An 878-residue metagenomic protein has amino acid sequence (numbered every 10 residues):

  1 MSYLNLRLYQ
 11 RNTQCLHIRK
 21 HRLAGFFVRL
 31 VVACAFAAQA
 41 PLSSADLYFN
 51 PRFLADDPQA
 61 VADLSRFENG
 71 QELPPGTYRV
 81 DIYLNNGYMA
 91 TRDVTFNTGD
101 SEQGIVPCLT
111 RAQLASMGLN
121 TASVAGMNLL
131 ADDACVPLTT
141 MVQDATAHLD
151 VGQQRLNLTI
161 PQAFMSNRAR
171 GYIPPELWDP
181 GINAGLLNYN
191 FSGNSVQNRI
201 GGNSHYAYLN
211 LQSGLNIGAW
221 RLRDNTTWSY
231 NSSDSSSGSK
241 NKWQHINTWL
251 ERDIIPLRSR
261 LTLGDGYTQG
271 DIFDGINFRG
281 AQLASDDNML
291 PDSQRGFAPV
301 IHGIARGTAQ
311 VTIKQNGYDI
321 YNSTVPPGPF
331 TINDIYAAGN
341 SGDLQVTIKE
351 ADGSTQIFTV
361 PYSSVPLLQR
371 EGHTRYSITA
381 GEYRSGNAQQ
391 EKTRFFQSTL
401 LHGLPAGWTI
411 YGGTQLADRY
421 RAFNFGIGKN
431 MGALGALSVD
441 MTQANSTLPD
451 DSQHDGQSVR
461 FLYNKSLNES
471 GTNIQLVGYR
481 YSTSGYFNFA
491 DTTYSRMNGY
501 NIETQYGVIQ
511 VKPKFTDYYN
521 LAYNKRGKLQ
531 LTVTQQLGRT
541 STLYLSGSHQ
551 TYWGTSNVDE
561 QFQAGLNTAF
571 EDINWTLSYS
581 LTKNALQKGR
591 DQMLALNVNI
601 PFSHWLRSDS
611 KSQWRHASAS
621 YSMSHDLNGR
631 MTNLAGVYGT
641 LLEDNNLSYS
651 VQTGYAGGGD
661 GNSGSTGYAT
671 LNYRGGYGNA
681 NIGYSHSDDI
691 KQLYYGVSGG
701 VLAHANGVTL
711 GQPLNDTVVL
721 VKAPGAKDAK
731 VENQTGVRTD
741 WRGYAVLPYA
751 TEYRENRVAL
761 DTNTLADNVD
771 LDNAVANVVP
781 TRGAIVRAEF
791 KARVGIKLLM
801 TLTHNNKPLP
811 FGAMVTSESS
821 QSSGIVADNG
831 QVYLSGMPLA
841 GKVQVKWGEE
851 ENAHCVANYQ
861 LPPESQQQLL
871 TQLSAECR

Functional and structural regions predicted by a protein language model:
S2-R11, I18-R19, G25-F297, D626-L702: Post-signal-peptide, soluble extracytosolic/periplasmic N-terminal scaffold domains of envelope/secretory systems
F67-G70, Y83-L84, I173-L177, V300-T308 (+3 more regions): Structural motif
R111-S116, L344-I348, A669, R754-L765 (+1 more regions): A short, solvent-exposed beta-strand micro-motif common in secreted/extracellular proteins
G118-N120, F164, D761-V775, W847-Q860: A short, solvent-exposed loop/turn motif at the edges and junctions of modular extracellular/periplasmic domains
R155-T159, P366-Q369, A774-G795, Y859-R878: Extracellular beta-sheet/turn segments enriched in Thr/Pro/Gly and aliphatic residues
Q162, G181-R199, W220-S232, L261-D265 (+12 more regions): Transmembrane beta-strand segments that form the barrel wall of outer-membrane beta-barrel proteins
W178-P180, H205-G218, K242-I255, K392-A406 (+11 more regions): Feature captures outer-membrane beta-barrel proteins of Gram-negative bacteria and organelles
V511-D517, A522-E818, S823, A827-Y833 (+1 more regions): Exposed, low-structure sequence patches enriched in small/polar residues
